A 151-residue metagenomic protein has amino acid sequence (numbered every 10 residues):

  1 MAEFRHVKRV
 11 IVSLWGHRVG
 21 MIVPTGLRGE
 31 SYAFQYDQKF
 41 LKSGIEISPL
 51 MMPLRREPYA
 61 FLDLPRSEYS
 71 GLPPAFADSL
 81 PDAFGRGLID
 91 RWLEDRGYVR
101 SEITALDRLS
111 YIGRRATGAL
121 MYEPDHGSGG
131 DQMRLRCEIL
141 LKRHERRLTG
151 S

Functional and structural regions predicted by a protein language model:
M1-S151: Phosphate/dinucleotide-binding and metal-coordinating scaffold of catalytic cores in nucleotide-dependent enzymes
